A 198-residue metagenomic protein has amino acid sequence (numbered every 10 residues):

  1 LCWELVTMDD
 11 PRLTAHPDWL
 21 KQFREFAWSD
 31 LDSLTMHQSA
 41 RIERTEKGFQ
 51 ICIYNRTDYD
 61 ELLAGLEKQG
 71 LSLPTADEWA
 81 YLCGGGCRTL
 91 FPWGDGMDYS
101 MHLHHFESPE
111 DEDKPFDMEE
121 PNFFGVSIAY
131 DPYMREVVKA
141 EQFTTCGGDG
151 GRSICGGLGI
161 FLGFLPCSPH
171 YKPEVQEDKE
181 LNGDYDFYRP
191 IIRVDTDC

Functional and structural regions predicted by a protein language model:
L1-W3, T7-T45, F49-L66, L71-P74 (+1 more regions): Disulfide-stabilized, aromatic/cysteine-rich ligand-recognition loop
Q38-G157: Functional-site microenvironments in short loops/helix caps that host divalent-cation chemistry
